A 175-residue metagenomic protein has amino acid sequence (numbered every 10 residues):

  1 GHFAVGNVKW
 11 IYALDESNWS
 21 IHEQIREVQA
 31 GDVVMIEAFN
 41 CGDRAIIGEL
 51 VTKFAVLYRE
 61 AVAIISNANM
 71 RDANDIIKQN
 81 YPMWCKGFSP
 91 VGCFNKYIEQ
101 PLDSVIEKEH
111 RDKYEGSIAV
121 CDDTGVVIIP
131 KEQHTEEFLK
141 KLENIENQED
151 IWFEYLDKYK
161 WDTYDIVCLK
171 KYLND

Functional and structural regions predicted by a protein language model:
G1-E115, I128-D175: Feature captures the catalytic cores and cofactor-binding loops of soluble hydro-lyases/lyases that act on carboxylate
A119: C-terminal binding/interaction regions
T124-G125: Channel- or pocket-lining gating/hinge segments that regulate access to a cavity or pore
